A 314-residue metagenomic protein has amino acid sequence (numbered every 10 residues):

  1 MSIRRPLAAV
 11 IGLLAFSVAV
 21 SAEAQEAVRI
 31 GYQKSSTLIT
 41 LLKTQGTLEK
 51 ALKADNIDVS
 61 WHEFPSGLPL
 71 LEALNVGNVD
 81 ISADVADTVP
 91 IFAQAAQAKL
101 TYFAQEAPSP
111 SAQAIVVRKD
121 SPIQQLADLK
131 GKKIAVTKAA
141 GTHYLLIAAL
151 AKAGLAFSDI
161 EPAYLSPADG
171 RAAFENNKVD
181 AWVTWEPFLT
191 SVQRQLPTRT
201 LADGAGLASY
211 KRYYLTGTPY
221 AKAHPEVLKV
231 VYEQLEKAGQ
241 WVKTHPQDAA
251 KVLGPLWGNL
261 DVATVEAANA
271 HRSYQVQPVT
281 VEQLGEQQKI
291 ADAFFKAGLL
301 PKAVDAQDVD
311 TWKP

Functional and structural regions predicted by a protein language model:
M1-V10: Bacterial N-terminal signal peptides that target proteins for export
F16-S21: N-terminal signal peptide c-region/cleavage motif recognized by signal peptidases
E26-L155, A163-Y164, D180-V183, A208: Short, glycine-/small- and polar/acidic-enriched structural segments that line small-molecule recognition paths
I39, S109-I115, T198-R199, Y210-Y214 (+2 more regions): Small-molecule pocket liners
G46, K50, E72, V76 (+13 more regions): Solvent-exposed, polar/charged alpha-helical surfaces in well-ordered, non-transmembrane soluble domains, broadly
T88, P162-A163, P167-P255: Pocket-lining segment of extracytoplasmic ligand-binding domains
K222-L299: Secondary-structure end/capping motifs
D292-P314: Conserved C-terminal helix/tail region of periplasmic/extracytoplasmic solute-binding proteins
